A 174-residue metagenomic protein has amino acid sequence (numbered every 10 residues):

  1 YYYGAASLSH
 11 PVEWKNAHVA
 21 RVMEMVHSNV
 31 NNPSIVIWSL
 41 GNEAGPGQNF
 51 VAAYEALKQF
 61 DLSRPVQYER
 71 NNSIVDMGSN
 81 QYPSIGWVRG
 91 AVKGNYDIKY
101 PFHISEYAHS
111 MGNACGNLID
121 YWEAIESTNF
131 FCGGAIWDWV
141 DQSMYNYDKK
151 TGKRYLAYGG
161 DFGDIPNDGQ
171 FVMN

Functional and structural regions predicted by a protein language model:
Y1-M173: Substrate-binding/catalytic cleft of secreted carbohydrate-active enzymes, primarily glycoside hydrolases
